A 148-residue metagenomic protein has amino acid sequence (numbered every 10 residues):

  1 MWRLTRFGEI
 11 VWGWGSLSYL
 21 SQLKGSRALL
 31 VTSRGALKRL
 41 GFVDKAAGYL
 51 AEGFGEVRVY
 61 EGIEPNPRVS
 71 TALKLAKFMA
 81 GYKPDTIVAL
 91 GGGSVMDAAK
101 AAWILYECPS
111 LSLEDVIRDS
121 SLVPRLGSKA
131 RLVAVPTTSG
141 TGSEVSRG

Functional and structural regions predicted by a protein language model:
M1-T86: ATP/NTP phosphate-donor binding region
S70-K77, G81-G148: Glycine/threonine-rich beta-strand-loop-alpha-helix active-site module that forms ligand/phosphate-binding
